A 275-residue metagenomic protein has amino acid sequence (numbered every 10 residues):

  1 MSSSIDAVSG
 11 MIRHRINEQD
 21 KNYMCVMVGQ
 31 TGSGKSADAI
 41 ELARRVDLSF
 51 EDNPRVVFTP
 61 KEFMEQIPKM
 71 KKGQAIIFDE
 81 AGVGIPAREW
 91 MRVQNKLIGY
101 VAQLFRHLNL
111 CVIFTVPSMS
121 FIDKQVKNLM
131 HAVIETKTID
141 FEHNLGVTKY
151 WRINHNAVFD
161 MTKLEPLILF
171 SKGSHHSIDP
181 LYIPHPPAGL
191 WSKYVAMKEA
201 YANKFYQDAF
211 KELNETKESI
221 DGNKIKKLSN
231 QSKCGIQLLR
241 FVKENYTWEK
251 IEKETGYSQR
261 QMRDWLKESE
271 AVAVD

Functional and structural regions predicted by a protein language model:
M1-N17: N-terminal pre-Walker A segment at the start of P-loop NTPase domains
C25-M27: Hydrophobic anchor at the beta1->P-loop junction of P-loop NTPases
Q30-G32, W90: The conserved Walker
K35: Conserved lysine of the Walker
V56-I113: Conserved nucleotide-sensing/catalytic segment adjacent to the nucleotide-binding pocket in NTP-handling enzymes
K124-E142: A short helix-turn-beta junction within AAA+ P-loop NTPase domains corresponding to the substrate/partner-engaging
K226-Y246: Short, amphipathic alpha-helical "recognition" segments used to contact nucleic acids or chromatin
T247-T255: Short alpha-helical "recognition helix" segments of helix-turn-helix
